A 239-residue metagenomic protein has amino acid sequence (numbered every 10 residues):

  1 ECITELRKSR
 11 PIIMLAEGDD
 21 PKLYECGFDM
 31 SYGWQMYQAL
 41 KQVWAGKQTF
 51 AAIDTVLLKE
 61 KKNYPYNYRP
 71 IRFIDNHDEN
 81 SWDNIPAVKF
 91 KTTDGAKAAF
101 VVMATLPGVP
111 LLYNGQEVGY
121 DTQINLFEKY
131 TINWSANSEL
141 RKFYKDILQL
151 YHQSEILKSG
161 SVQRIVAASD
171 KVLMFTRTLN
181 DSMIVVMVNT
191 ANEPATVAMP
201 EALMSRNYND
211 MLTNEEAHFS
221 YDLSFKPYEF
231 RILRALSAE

Functional and structural regions predicted by a protein language model:
E1-P70, V102, G119-D146, E155 (+2 more regions): Active-site-proximal helices and loops of the catalytic beta/alpha 8
M14, H77, M103, G115-E117 (+3 more regions): Conserved, mostly hydrophobic/aromatic
D19-K22, D78-N80, E117-D121, N180-S182 (+2 more regions): Short, solvent-exposed loop/turn segments at secondary-structure junctions
G27, I71-S138: Aromatic/acidic polysaccharide-binding cleft in carbohydrate-active enzymes
S135-A136, R141-I156, L173, N207 (+2 more regions): Extracellular ligand-binding/catalytic regions of CAZymes and related secreted enzymes and adhesion modules
I165-P200: Carbohydrate-binding surface patches
P194-N214: Beta-strand-rich binding/interaction modules
F219-E239: C-terminal beta-strand-rich structural cap/linker in extracellular carbohydrate-active enzymes
